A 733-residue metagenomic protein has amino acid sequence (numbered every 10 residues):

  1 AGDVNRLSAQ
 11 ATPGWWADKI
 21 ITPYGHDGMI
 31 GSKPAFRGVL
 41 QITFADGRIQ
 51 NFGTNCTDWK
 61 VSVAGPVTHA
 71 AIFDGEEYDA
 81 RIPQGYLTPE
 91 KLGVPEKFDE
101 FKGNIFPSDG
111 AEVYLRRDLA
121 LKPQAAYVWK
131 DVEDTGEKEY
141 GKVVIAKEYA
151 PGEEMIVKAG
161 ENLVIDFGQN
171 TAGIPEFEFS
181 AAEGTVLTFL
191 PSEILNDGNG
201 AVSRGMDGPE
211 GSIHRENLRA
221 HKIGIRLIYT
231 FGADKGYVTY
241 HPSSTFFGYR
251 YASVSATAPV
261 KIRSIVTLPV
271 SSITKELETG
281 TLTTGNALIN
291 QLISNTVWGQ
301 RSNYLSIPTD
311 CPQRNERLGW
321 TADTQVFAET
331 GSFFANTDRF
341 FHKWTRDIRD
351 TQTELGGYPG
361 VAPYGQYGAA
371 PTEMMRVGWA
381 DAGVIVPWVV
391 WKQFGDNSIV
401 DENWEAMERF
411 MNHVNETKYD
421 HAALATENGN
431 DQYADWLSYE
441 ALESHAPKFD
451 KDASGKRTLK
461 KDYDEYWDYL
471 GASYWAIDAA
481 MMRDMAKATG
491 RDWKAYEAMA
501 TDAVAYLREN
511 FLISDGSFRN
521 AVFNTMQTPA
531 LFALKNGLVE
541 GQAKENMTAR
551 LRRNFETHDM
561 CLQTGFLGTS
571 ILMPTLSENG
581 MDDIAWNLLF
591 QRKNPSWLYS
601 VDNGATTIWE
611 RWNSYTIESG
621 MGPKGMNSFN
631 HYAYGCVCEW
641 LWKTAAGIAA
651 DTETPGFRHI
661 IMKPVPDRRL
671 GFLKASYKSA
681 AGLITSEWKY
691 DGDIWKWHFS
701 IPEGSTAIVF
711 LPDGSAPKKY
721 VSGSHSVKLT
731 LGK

Functional and structural regions predicted by a protein language model:
A1-R314, D323, R339, A362-Y364 (+5 more regions): Extracellular/oxidizing-compartment recognition motifs
R6-A9, G25-T43, R346-R349, G360-S398 (+2 more regions): Conserved active-site neighborhood of enzyme catalytic/cofactor-binding cores
L7, N315-E316, F334, G383 (+7 more regions): C-terminal capping/lid segments that line or modulate ligand- or cofactor-binding pockets
H26-Q41, N51-Y86, E96-D99, P107-D109 (+2 more regions): Non-catalytic C-terminal accessory modules of carbohydrate-active enzymes
G31-R37, A172, S244-Y249, A322 (+5 more regions): Short, solvent-exposed loop/turn segments at the edges of secondary structure
C56-S62, Y251, P259-N295, R301-S302 (+9 more regions): Active-site acid/base region of carbohydrate-active enzymes
I174-E193, S255, A322-Q352, P387-F394 (+3 more regions): Alpha-helical support elements that line or immediately flank enzyme active sites and cofactor-binding pockets
W391, A476, M482-R483, A500: Heptad-repeat amphipathic alpha-helical coiled-coil interaction surface used for oligomerization/assembly
